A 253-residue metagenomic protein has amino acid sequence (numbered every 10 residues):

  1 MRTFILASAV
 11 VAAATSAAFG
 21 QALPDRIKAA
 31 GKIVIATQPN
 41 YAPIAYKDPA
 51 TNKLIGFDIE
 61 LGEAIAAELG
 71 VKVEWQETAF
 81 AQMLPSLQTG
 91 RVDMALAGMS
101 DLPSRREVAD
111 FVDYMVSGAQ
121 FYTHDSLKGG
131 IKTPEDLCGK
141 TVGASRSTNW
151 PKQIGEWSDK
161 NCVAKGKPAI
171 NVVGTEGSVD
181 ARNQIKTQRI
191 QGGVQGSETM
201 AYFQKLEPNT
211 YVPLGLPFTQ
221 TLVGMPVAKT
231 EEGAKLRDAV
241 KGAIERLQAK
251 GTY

Functional and structural regions predicted by a protein language model:
A22-G98: Extracytoplasmic small-molecule ligand-binding "clamshell" domains of the periplasmic binding protein/Venus flytrap
P24, L54-D58, R105-S117, Y211-L216 (+1 more regions): A structural signal for short loop-to-beta-strand junctions that line the ligand-binding cleft of periplasmic/secreted
P39, V116-T123, K205-I244: Periplasmic-binding protein-like
A45-K47, E63-V71, W150-G174, Q204-P208: Ligand-binding cleft/hinge of the Venus flytrap
E60-E68, L127, E135-D136, K140-T148 (+1 more regions): Extended ligand-binding regions for polar small-molecule ligands
A64, Q76-E77, A81-M94, V108-A109 (+4 more regions): Short helices/loops that flank or line small-molecule/ion binding pockets
V71-W75, A79-A81, M99-P103, F111-D159 (+1 more regions): A conserved helix-loop-strand patch within extracytoplasmic ligand-binding domains of the periplasmic binding
A81-Q82, M99-R106, K152-W157, K186-Q220: A ligand-binding cleft/hinge motif common to bilobed small-molecule-binding domains
